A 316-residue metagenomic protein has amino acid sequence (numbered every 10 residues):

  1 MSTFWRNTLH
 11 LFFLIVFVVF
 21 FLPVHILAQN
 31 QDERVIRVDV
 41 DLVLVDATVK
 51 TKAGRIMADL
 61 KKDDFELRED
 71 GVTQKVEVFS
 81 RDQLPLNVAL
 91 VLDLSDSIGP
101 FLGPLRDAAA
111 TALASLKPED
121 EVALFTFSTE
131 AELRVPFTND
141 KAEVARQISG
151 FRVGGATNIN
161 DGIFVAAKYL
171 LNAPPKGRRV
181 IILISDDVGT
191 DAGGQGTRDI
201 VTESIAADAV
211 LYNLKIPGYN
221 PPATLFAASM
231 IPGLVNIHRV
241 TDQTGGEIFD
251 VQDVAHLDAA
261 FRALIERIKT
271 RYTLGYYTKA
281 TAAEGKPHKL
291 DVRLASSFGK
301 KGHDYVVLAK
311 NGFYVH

Functional and structural regions predicted by a protein language model:
M1-L9: N-terminal secretory signal peptides that target proteins for export/translocation
H10-V24: Bacterial N-terminal signal peptides
I26-H316: Scaffold/interface architecture of coatomer-like assemblies
